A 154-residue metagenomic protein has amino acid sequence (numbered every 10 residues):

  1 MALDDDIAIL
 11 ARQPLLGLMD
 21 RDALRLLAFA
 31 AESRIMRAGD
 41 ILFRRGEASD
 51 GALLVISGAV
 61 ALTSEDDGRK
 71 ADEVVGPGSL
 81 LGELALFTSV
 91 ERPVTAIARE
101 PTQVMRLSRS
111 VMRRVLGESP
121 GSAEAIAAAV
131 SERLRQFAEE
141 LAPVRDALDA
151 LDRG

Functional and structural regions predicted by a protein language model:
M1-G154: Cytosolic regulatory regions built on CNB/CRP/Popeye-like sensor folds
